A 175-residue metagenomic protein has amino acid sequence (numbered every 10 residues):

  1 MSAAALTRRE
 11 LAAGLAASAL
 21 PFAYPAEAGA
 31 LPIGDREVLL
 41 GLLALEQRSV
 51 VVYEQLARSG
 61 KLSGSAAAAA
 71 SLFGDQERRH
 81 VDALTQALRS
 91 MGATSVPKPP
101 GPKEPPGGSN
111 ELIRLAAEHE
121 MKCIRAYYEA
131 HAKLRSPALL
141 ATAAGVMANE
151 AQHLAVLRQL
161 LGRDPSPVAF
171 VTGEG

Functional and structural regions predicted by a protein language model:
S2-L6, A13-S18, F22-G175: All-alpha RGS (Regulator of G-protein Signaling) helical domain and cognate RGS-like helical scaffolds
